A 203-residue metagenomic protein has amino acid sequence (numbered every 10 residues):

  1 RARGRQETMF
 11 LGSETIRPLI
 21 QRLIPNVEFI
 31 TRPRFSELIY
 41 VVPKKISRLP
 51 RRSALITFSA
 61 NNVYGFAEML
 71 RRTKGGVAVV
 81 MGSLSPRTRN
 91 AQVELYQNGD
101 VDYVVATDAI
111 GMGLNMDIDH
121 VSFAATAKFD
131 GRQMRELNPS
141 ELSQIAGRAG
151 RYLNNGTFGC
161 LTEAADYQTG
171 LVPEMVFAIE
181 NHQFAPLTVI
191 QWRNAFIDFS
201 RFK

Functional and structural regions predicted by a protein language model:
R1-R5: Short, conserved "post-DEAD/DEAH" coupling segment immediately C-terminal to helicase motif II within the SF2/RecA-like
Q6, L11, T15-I16, M116 (+1 more regions): Conserved segment of the helicase C-terminal RecA-like domain
T8-L11, R17, R48-T73, V77-M81: Conserved strand-helix element at the start of the C-terminal RecA-like helicase core
G12-P50: Interdomain hinge/linker at the junction between the two RecA-like core domains of SF2 helicases
L19-I20, G65-F66, Q92, I145: Hydrophobic side chains in well-ordered alpha-helices
A60-N61, V79-A91, T107-G111: Conserved helicase motor
Y96-N115: Conserved two-lobed SF2 helicase motor
A178-K203: Long, largely alpha-helical accessory region at the distal end of helicase-like NTP-driven motors
